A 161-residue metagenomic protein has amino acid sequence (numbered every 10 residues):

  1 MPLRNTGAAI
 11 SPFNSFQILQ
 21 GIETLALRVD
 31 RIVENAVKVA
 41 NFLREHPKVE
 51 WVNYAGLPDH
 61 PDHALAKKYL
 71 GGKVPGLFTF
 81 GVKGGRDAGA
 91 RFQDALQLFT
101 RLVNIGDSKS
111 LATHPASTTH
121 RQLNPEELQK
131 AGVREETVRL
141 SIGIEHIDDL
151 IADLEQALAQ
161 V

Functional and structural regions predicted by a protein language model:
M1-L77, G81-S110: Active-site C-terminal subdomain of aminotransferase-like
R28, D94, S110-V161: PLP-dependent enzyme catalytic core of the Aspartate aminotransferase-like
